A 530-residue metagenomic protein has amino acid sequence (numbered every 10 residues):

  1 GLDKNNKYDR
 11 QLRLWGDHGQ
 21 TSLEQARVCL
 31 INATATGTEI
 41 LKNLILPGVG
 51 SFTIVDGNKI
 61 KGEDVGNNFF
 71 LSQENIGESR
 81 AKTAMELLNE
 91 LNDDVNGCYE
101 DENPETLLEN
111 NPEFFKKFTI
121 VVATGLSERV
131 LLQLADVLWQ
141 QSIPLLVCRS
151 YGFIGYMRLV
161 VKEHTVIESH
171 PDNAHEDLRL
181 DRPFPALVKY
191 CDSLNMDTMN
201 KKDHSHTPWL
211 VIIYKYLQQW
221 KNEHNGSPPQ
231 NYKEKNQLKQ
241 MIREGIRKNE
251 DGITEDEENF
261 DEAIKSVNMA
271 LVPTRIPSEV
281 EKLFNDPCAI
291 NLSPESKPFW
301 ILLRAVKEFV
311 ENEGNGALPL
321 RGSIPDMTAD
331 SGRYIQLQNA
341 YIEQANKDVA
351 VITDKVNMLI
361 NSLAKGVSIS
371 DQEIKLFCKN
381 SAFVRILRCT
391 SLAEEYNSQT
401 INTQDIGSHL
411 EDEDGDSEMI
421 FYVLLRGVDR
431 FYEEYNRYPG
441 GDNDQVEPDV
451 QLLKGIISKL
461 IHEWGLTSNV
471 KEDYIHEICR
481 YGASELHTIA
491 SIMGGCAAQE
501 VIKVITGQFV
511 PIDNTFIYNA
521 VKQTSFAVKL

Functional and structural regions predicted by a protein language model:
G1-L530: Adenine nucleotide-associated cytosolic modules
